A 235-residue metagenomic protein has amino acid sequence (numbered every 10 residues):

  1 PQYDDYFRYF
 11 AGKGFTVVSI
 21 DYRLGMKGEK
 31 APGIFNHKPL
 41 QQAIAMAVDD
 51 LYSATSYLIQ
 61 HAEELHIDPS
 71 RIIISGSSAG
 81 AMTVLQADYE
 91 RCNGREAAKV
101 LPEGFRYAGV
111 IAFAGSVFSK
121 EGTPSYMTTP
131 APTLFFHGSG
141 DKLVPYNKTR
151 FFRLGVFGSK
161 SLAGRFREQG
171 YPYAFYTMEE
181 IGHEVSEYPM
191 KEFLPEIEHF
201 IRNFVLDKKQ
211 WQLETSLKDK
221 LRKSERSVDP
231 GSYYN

Functional and structural regions predicted by a protein language model:
P1-I20, K27: Short amphipathic alpha-helix adjacent to the substrate-entry channel of hydrolases
P1-Q2, Y22-A45: Cap/lid segment of the alpha/beta-hydrolase catalytic domain
T16-D21, I73-S75, A108-F113, P132-H137 (+1 more regions): Structural recognition of the beta-strand scaffold that forms the well-ordered cores of secreted hydrolase catalytic
L24-M26, V117, G182: Alpha/beta-hydrolase active-site loop signature
H37-E64, P69, G158: Alpha/beta-hydrolase active-site loop
T55-T129: Primarily recognizes the serine-hydrolase "nucleophile elbow" in alpha/beta-hydrolase and SGNH/GDSL folds
A98-Q169: The feature captures the conserved acid-bearing segment of alpha/beta-hydrolase catalytic domains
R167-N235: C-terminal catalytic histidine-bearing segment of alpha/beta-hydrolase fold enzymes
